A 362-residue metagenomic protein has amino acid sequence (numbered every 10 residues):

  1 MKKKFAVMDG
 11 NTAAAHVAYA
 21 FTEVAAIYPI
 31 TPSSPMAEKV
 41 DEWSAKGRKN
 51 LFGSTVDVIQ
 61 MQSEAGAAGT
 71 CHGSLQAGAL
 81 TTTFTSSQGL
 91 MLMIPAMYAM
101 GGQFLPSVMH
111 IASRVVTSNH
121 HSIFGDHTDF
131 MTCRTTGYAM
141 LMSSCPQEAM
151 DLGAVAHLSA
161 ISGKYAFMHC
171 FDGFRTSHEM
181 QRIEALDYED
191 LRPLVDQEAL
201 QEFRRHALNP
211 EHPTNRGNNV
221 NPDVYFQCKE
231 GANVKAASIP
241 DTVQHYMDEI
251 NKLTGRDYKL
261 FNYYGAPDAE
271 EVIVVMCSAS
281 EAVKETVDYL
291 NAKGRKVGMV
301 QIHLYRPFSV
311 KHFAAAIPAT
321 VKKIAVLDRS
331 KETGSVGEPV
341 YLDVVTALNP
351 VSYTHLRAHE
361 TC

Functional and structural regions predicted by a protein language model:
M1-T132, G137, A154, F174: Thiamine diphosphate
D9-A13, D248-E271, K284: Glycine-/acidic-rich phosphate or pyrophosphate-binding loops and their flanking alpha/beta elements
D41-S44, Y98-G101, H157-S159, E184-D187 (+3 more regions): Short, solvent-exposed amphipathic alpha-helical segments in soluble enzyme and RNA/protein-processing domains
F52-V56, F167-N262: Conformationally flexible catalytic loops at phosphate/diphosphate-handling active centers
T128-C170: Internal, well-ordered domain-core segments that constitute the primary functional module of diverse proteins
D268-R295, F308-F313: Redox- and metal-dependent alpha/beta enzyme cores, enriched for Fe-S-associated oxidoreductases and cofactor-handling
V297-Y353: C-terminal non-catalytic interaction/assembly regions of soluble proteins
H355-C362: Single conserved hydrophobic/aromatic residue that forms the stacking wall/gate of nucleotide- or nucleobase-binding
